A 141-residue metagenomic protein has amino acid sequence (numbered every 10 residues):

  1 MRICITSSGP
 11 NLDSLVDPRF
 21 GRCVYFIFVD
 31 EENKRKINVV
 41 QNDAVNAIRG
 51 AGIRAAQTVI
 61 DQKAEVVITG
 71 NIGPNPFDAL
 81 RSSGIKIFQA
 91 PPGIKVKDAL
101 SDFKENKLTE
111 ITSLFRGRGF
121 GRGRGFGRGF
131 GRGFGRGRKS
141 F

Functional and structural regions predicted by a protein language model:
M1-I3: Extreme N-terminal starter segment of soluble prokaryotic enzymes
I5-Y25, Q41-N46, I53, S140-F141: Conserved mixed alpha/beta catalytic, RNA-binding, or beta-rich assembly cores of soluble enzyme, regulatory
S8, E31, G70: Cofactor-binding loop segments of dinucleotide-utilizing enzymes, especially the Rossmann-like FAD- and NAD(P)+-binding
R22, N46-R54, G93-F141: Extracellular/periplasmic low-complexity linear segments
F26-D30: Short beta-strand scaffold segments in enzyme catalytic cores
K34-R35: Short coil/turn linkers that define WD40 beta-propeller blade boundaries
N38-D61, E65: Compact, glycine-rich, soluble single-domain proteins
V59-G93: Mid-chain, well-packed structural core segment of small domains
